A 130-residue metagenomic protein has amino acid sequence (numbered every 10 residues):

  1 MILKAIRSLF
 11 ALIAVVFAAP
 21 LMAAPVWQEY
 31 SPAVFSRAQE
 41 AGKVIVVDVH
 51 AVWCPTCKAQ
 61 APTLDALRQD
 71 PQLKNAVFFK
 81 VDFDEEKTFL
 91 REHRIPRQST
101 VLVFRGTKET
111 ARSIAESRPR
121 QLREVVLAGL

Functional and structural regions predicted by a protein language model:
M1-F10: Bacterial N-terminal signal peptides that target proteins for export
A18-A23: N-terminal signal peptide c-region/cleavage motif recognized by signal peptidases
W27-K43: A short beta-strand-turn-helix
E40-V52: Short active-site neighborhood of thiol/selenol oxidoreductases, capturing the structured segment around
V44, K87, H93-L102: Structural micro-motif
K58-Q72: Typically the conserved alpha-helix immediately C-terminal to a functionally engaged Cys/Sec in thioredoxin-like
R68, Q72-K87: Thiol-based oxidoreductase modules, predominantly thioredoxin-like and allied folds used for disulfide exchange
L102-L130: Non-catalytic, surface beta->alpha helical segment in thiol-disulfide oxidoreductase systems
